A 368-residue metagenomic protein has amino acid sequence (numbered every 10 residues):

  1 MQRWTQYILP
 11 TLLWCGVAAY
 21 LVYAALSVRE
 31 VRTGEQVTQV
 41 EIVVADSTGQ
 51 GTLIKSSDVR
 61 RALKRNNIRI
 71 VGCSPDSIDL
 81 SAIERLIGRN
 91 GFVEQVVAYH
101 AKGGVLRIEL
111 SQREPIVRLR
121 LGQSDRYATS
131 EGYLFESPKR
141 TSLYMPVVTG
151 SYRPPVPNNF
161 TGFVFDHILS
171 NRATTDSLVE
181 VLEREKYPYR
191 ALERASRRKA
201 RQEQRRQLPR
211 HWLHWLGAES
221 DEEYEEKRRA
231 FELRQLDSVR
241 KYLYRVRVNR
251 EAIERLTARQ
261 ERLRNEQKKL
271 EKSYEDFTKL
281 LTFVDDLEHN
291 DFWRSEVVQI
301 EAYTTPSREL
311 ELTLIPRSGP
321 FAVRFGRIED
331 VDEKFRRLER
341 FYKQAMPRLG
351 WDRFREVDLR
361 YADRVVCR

Functional and structural regions predicted by a protein language model:
M1-V44, T52, L63-R368: Charged, solvent-exposed interaction patches on well-folded alpha/beta domains that mediate macromolecular contacts
S56: Short, flexible, mixed-charge acidic loops at enzyme active sites
